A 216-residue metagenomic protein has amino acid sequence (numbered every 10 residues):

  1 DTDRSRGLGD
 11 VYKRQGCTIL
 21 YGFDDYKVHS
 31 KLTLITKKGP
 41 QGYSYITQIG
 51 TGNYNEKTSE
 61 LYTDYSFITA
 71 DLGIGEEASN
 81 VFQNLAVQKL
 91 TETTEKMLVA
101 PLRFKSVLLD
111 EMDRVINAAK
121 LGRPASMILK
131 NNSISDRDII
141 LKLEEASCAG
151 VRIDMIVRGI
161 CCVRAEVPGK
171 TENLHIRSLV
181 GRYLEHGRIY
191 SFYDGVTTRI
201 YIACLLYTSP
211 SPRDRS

Functional and structural regions predicted by a protein language model:
D1, R6, L90-C148, R152-M155: PLD-like (HKD) phosphodiesterase/transphosphatidyltransferase domain
D1, Y21-F23, T36, G50-T51 (+7 more regions): Active-site proximal loops enriched in glycine and acidic residues that flank catalytic Cys/His/Asp and coordinate
T2-Y12, Y207-S216: Single conserved hydrophobic/aromatic residue that forms the stacking wall/gate of nucleotide- or nucleobase-binding
R6, D10-G22, K38-Y43, N117-R123 (+3 more regions): Secondary-structure transition/capping motifs at alpha-helix termini and the adjoining loop/turn into the next element
D10-L61, I176-I202: Phosphate/diphosphate-binding loops
K27, G73, V107, D138 (+1 more regions): Charged, alpha-helix-enriched surfaces in structured cytosolic catalytic cores of large nucleotide-utilizing machines
L34-L109, D113, Y201-S209, S216: Signature of lipid phosphatidyltransferase scaffolds
D136-L143, R164, G169-S178, L184-G187: Flexible, glycine/threonine-enriched loop-and-boundary segments that flank and lead into catalytic domains of large
